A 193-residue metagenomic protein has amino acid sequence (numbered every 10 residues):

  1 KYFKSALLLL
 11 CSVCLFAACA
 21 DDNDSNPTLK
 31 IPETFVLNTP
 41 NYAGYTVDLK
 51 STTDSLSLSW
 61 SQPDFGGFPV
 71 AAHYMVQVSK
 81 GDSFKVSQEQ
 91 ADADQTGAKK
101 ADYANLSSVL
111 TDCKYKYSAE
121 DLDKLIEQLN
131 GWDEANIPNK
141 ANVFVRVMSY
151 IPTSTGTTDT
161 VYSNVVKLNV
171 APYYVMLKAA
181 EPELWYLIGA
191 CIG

Functional and structural regions predicted by a protein language model:
K1-A18: Sec-dependent bacterial lipoprotein signal peptides
A17-Q77, S83-G193: Insoluble glucan recognition modules
